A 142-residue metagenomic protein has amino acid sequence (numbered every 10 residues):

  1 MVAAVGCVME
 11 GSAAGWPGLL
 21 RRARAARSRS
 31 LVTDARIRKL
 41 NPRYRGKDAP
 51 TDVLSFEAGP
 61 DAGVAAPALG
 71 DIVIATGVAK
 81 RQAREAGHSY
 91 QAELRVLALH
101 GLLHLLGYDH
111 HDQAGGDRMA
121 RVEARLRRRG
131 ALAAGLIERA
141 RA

Functional and structural regions predicted by a protein language model:
M1-E93, L105-A142: Active-site rim/adjacent substrate-binding subdomains
L97, G101-L105: Catalytic glutamate of the conserved HExxH
